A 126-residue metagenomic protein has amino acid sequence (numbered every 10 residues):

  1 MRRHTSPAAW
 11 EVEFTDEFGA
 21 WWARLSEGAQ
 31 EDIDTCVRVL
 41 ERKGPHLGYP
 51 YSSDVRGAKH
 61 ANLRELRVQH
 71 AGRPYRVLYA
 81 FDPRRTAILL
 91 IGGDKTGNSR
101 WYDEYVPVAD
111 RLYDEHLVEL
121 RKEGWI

Functional and structural regions predicted by a protein language model:
M1-P74, P83-A87, D94-I126: Basic, Lys/Arg-enriched alpha-helical interface segments
